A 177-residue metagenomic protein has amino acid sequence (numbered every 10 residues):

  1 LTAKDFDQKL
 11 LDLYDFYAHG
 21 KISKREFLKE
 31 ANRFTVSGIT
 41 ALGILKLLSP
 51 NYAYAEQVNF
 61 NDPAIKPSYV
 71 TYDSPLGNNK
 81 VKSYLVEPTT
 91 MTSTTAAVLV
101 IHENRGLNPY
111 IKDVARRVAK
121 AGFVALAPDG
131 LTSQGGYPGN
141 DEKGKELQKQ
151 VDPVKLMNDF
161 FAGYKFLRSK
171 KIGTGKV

Functional and structural regions predicted by a protein language model:
L1-E26: N-terminal secretory signal peptides
T2-D7, S37-T40, S49, N59-D62 (+3 more regions): Serine/threonine-rich low-complexity intrinsically disordered regions
A3, K21, I44-Y84: C-terminal segment of N-terminal export signals and the immediately downstream linker at the start of the mature
D5, K9-D12, G43, K143-E146: Exposed alpha-helical structural elements
F16, S23-N32, Y72-I172: Serine-hydrolase catalytic machinery in alpha/beta-hydrolase-like enzymes
K24-P50: N-terminal export signals
G173-V177: Short, intrinsically disordered, charge-balanced linker/junction segments flanking boundaries in proteins
